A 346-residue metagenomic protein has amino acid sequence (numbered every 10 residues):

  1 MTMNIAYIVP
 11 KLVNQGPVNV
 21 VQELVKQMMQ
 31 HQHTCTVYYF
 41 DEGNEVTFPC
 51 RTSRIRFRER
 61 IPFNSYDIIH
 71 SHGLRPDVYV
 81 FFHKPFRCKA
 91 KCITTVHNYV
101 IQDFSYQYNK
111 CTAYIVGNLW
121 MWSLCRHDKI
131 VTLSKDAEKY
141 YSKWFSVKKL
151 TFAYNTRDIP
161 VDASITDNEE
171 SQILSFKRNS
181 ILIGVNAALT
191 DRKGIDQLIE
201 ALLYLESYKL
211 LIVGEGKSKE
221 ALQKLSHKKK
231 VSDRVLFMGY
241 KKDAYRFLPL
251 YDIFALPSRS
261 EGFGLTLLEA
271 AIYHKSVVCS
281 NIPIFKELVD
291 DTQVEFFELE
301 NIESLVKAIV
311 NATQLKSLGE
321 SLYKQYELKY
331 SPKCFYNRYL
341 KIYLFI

Functional and structural regions predicted by a protein language model:
V18-E23, I181-Y204, K217-Q223: A conserved mid-protein helix/loop that constitutes part of the nucleotide-sugar donor-binding site
S71-D77, V96-Y99: Short His-centered aromatic/hydrophobic patch
T112-I130: Membrane-proximal helix-turn-helix segments that form the acceptor-binding/catalytic region of lipid-linked
C125-K149, R157-V161: A short, active-site helix/loop in glycosyltransferases that binds the activated sugar's phosphate group
Y240, R259: Aromatic "clamp/platform" in nucleotide-sugar-dependent glycosyltransferases that forms part of the donor/acceptor
S276-C279: Short hydrophobic beta-strand element within catalytic cores of glycosyltransferases and related nucleotide-activated
D291-I302, V310-K316: Conserved acidic donor-binding segment of nucleotide-sugar-dependent glycosyltransferases
K316-L344: A charged, aromatic-enriched C-terminal amphipathic alpha-helix characteristic of glycosyltransferases across folds
